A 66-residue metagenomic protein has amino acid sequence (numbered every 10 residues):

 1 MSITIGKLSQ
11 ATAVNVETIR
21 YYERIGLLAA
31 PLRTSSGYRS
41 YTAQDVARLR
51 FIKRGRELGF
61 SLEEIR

Functional and structural regions predicted by a protein language model:
S2-A11, A29-S35, S40-R66: Arg/Lys-rich, alpha-helical DNA-contact motif
V16-T18: The DNA-contacting recognition helix of HTH DNA-binding domains and analogous helical DNA-recognition elements
Y22: Conserved, function-defining core regions and hallmark residues within catalytic/recognition domains
G26: Glycine-centered, phosphate/nucleic-acid-interacting loop/turn motifs that mediate DNA/RNA or nucleotide
